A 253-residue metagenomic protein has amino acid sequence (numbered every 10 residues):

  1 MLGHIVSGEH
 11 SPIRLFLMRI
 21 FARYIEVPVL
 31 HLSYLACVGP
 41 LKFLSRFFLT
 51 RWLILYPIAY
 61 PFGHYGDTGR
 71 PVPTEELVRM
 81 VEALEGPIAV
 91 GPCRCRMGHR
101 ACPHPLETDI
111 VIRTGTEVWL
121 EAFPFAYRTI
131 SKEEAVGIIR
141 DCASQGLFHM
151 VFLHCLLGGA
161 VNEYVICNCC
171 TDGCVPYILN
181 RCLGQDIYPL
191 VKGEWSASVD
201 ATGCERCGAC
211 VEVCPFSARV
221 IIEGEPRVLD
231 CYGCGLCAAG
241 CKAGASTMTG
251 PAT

Functional and structural regions predicted by a protein language model:
M1-G146, C155, G159, E194 (+3 more regions): Iron-sulfur (Fe-S) cluster-binding modules
R100-H104, Y177-C182: A short secondary-structure junction signal
H149: An acidic, phosphate/nucleotide-engaging active-site surface
F152-I166, L183-L236, T247-T253: Ferredoxin-like iron-sulfur electron-transfer modules
C169: Conserved hydrophobic/aromatic pocket- or pore-lining residues that grip, position, or stack substrates in active sites
